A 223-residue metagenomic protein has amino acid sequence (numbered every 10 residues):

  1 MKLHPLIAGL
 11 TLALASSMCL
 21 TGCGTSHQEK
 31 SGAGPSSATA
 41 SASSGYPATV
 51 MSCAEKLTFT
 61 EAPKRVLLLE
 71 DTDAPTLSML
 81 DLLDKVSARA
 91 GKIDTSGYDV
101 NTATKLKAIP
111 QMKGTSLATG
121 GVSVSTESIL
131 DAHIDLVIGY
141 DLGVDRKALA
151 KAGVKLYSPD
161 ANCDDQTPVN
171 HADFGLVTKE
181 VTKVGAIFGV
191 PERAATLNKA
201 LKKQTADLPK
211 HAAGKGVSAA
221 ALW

Functional and structural regions predicted by a protein language model:
M1-T21: Sec-dependent bacterial lipoprotein signal peptides
C19-S36: Bacterial lipoprotein signal-peptidase II cleavage site
G32-M79, I93: Extracytoplasmic low-complexity, Pro/Thr/Ser/Ala/Gly-rich segments that lie immediately after a secretion/anchoring
K56, A150-W223: Extracytoplasmic substrate-binding proteins
L67-L69, S87-A90, L136-G139, L156-P159 (+1 more regions): Structural recognition of the beta-strand scaffold that forms the well-ordered cores of secreted hydrolase catalytic
L68-L69, A74-S128, P159: A short, structured surface patch at a secondary-structure boundary
D73-T76, L82, S125, D141 (+6 more regions): Stable alpha-helical elements in mature extracytoplasmic
V122-I134, K151-A152: Short helices/loops that flank or line small-molecule/ion binding pockets
